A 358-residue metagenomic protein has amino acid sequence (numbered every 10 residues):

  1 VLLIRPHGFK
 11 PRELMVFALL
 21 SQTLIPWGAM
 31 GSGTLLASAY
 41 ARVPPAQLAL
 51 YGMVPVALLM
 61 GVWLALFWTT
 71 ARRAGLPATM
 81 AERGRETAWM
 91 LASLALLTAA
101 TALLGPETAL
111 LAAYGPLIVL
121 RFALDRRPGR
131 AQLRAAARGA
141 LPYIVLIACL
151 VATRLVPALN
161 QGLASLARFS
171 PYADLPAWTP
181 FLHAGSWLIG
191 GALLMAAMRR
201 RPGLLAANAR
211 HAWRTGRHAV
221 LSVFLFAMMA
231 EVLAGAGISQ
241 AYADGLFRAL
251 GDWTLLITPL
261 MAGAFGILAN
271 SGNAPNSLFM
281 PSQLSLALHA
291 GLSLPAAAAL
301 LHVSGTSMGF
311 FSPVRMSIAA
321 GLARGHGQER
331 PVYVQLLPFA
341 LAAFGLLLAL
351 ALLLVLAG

Functional and structural regions predicted by a protein language model:
V1, L20-P26, V220-M229, G251-S282: Hydrophobic alpha-helical transmembrane segments of multi-pass integral membrane proteins, predominantly secondary
V1-V62, P77, S271-V303: Hydrophobic transmembrane alpha-helices that form the pore/transport pathway of multi-pass ion and small-solute
H7-L14, W213-V220, D244-L260, L288-A297: Membrane-interfacial loop-to-helix junctions in multi-pass transporters
T34-G129, V303-G358: Juxtamembrane and boundary regions of transmembrane helices in multi-pass small-molecule transporters and channels
A46-V54, L103-A112, R134, A164-S186 (+2 more regions): Interfacial loop-to-helix junctions that mark the boundaries of transmembrane helices in multi-pass membrane
A100, L104-A164: Active-site loops and adjacent core secondary-structure elements that bind or stabilize anionic groups
A136-V156, A173-I238, A264, L268: Core transmembrane alpha-helical segments of multi-pass membrane transporters/permeases
L155-S170, G237-G245: Interfacial/capping segments of alpha-helical transmembrane domains
